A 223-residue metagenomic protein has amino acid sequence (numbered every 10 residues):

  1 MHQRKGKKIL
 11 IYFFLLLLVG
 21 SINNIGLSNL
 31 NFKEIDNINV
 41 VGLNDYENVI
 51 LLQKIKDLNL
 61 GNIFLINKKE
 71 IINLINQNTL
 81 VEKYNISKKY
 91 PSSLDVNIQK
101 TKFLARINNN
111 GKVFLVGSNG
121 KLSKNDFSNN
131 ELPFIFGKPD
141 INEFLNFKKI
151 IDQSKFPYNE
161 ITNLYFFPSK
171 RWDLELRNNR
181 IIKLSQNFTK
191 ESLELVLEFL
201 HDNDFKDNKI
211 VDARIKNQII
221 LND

Functional and structural regions predicted by a protein language model:
M1-D223: Charged, solvent-exposed interaction patches on well-folded alpha/beta domains that mediate macromolecular contacts
